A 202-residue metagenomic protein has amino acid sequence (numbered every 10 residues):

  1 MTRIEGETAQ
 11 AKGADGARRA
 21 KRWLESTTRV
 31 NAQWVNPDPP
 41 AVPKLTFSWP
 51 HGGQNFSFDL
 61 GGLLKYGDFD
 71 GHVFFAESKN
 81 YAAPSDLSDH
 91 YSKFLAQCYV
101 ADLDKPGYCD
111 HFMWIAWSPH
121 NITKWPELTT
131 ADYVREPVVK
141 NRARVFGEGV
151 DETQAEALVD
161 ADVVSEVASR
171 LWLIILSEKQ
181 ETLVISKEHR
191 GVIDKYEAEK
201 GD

Functional and structural regions predicted by a protein language model:
M1-D202: Mixed-charge (Asp/Glu-Lys/Arg
